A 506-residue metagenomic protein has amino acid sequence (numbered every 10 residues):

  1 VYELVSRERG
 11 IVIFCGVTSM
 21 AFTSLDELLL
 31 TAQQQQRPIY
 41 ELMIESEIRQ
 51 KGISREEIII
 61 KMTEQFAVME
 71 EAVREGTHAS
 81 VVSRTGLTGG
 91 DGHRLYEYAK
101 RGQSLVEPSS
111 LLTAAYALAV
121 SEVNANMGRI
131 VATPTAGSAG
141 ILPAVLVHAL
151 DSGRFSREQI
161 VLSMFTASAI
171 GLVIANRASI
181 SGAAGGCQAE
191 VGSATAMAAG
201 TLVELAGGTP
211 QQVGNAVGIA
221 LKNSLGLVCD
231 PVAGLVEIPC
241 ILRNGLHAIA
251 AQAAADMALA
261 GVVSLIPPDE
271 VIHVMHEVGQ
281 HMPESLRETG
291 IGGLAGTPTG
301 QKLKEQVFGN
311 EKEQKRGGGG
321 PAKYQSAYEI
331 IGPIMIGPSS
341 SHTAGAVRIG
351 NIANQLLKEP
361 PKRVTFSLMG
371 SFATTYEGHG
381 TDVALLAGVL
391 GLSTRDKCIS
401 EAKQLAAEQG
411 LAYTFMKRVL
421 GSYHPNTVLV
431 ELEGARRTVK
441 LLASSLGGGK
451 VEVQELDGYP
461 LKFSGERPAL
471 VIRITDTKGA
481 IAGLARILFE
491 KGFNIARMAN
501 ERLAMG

Functional and structural regions predicted by a protein language model:
V1-T18, F415-R418, E433-G506: A conserved regulatory-domain signal marking ACT and ACT-like small-molecule sensing domains and adjacent regulatory
E47-R101, F366: N-terminal low-complexity or amphipathic/hydrophobic leaders
M127-V145, A189-A194, G332-I352: Conserved phosphate/anionic-ligand binding catalytic regions in large, soluble enzymes, centered on
P143-R154, A199-G207, T343-L357, T477-I481: Alpha-helical support elements that line or immediately flank enzyme active sites and cofactor-binding pockets
A149-M164, L205-A216, N354-T365, L392-D396: Phosphate-handling active-site elements
F165-T201, A216, N223-A250, T365-G410: A structural-propensity feature for long, helix-poor, extended segments
E204-G318, E401-E408, A412-F415: Functionally critical mobile loop/hinge segments
